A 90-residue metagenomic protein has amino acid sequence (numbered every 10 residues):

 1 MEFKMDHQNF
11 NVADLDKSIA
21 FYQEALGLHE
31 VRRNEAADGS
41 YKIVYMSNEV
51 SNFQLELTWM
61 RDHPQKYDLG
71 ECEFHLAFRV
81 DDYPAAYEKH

Functional and structural regions predicted by a protein language model:
M1-E2, D68-G70: Short, flexible turn/loop "capping" segments at secondary-structure junctions
E2, N9-N52: Core segments of cupin and vicinal oxygen chelate
A13-D16, L69-H90: Vicinal oxygen chelate
R33, T58-M60: Conserved beta-strand termini and adjacent loop/short-helix elements that scaffold enzyme active sites in alpha/beta
V50-F53, D62-P64, Y83-P84: Short, charged/polar surface micro-motifs in flexible loops or helix N-caps
L57, K66-L69: Helix-adjacent hinge/juxtasegments
